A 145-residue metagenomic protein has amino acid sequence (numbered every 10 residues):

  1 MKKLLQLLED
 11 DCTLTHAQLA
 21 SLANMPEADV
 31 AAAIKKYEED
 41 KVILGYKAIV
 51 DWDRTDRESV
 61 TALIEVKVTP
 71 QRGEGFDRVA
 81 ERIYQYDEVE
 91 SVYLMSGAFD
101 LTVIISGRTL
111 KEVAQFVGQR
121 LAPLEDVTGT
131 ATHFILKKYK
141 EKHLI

Functional and structural regions predicted by a protein language model:
M1-I145: A compositional/biophysical signature of low hydrophobicity enriched in polar/charged and small residues
